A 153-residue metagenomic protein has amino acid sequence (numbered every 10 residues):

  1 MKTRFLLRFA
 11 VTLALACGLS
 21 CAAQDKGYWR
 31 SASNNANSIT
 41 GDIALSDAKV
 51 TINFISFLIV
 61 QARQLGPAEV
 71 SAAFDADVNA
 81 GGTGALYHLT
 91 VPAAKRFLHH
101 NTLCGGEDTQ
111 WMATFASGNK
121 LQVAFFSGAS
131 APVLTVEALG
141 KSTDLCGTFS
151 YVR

Functional and structural regions predicted by a protein language model:
M1-R8: Positively charged n-region of N-terminal signal peptides that target proteins for export
R8-G18: Bacterial N-terminal signal peptides
L19-Q24: Sec/Tat signal peptide C-region and signal peptidase I cleavage site
D25-R30, N35, N101-R153: Lipid interaction determinants
D25-R63, A94, L98-D108, M112: Short, solvent-exposed loop/hinge segments that bridge or flank secondary-structure elements
T40-T83, V123-L134, L139-R153: N-terminal glycine/threonine-rich, aromatic-flanked beta-hairpin/loop signature
G66-Q110: Mid-chain, structured segments of secreted extracytoplasmic proteins
